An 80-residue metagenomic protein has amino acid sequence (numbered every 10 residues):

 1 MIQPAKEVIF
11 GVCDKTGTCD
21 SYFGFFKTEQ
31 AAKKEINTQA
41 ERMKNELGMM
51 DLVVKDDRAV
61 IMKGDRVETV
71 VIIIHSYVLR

Functional and structural regions predicted by a protein language model:
M1-Y22, I73-V78: Short aromatic-glycine-(Arg/Gly/Cys) micro-motifs in beta-strand/loop hairpins
C13, F25-E29, E46, V78-R80: Generic signature of intrinsically disordered, low-complexity segments enriched in small/polar residues
T18-K34: A short, exposed loop/beta-hairpin motif centered on an aromatic-Gly-Thr core
T38-R80: Short, mixed-charge low-complexity intrinsically disordered segments
